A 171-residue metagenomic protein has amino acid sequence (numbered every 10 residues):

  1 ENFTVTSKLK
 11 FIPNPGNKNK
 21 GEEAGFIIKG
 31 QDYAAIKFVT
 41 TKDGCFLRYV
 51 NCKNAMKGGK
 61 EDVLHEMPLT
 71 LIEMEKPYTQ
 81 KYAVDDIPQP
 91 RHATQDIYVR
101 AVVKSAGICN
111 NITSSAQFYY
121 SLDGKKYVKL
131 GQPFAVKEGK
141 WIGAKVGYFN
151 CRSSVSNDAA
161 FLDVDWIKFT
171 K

Functional and structural regions predicted by a protein language model:
E1-K171: Extracellular glycan-recognition regions
